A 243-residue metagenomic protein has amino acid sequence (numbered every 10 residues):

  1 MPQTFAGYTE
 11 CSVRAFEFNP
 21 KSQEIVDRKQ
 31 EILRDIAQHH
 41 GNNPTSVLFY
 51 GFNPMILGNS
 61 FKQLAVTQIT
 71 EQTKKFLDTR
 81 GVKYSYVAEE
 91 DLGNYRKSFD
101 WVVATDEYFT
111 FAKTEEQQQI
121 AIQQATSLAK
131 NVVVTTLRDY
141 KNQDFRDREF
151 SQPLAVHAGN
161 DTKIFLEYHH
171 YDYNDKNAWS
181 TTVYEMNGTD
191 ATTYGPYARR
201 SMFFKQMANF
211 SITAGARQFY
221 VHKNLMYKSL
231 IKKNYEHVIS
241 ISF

Functional and structural regions predicted by a protein language model:
M1-N42: Conserved class I S-adenosyl-L-methionine
H40-G41, A112, A129: A generic alpha-to-beta junction signature in SAM-dependent methyltransferases
T45-Y95: Class I SAM-dependent methyltransferase SAM/SAH-binding core
S98-D100, K130: Local beta-strand N-terminus motif with an aromatic residue
D100-Q118: A short SAM/SAH-binding and catalytic strip from SAM-dependent methyltransferases
E116-V132: A short glycine-rich, Lys/Arg-flanked "PGG" loop and its adjoining helix->strand segment in the class I
T136-Q206: SAM-dependent methyltransferase
A198-F243: C-terminal lobe and adjacent flexible extensions of AdoMet/dcAdoMet transferase-like proteins
